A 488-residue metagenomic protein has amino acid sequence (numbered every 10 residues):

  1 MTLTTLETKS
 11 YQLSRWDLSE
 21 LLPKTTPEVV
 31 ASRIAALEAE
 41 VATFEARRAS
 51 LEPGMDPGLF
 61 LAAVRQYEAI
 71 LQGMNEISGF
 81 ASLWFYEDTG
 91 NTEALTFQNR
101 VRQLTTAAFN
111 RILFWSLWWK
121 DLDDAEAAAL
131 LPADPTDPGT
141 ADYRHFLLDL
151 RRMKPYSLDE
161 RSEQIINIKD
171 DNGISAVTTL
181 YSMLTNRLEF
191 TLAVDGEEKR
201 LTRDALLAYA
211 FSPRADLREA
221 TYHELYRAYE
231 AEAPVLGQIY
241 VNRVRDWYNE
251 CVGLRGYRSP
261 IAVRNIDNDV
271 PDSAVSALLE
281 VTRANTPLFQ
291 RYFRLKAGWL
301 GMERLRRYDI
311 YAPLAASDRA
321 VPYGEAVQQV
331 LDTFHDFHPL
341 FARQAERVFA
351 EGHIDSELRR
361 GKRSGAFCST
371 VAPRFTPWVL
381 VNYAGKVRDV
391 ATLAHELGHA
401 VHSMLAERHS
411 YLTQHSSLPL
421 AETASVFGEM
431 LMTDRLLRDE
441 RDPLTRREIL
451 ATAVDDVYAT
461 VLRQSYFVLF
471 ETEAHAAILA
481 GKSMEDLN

Functional and structural regions predicted by a protein language model:
M1-A316: A well-structured
K24, G256, A384-M404, S425 (+2 more regions): Active-site recognition of the HExxH zinc-binding catalytic motif
A274, E280, S403-T452: Helical catalytic core of nucleic-acid polymerases
D318-Y323, R374-A394: Short pre-active-site segment immediately N-terminal to the catalytic Zn-binding motif
R319-V321, I354-T376: Catalytic zinc-binding patch centered on the HExxH motif and its immediate surroundings that defines zinc-dependent
G324-H353: Amphipathic alpha-helical domain-onset/packing element
D332, D336-R343, S369, H399 (+2 more regions): Conserved helix-loop functional segments at active or binding sites
D434-N488: Long, amphipathic alpha-helical stalk/connector segments used for oligomerization, subunit docking, or mechanical
